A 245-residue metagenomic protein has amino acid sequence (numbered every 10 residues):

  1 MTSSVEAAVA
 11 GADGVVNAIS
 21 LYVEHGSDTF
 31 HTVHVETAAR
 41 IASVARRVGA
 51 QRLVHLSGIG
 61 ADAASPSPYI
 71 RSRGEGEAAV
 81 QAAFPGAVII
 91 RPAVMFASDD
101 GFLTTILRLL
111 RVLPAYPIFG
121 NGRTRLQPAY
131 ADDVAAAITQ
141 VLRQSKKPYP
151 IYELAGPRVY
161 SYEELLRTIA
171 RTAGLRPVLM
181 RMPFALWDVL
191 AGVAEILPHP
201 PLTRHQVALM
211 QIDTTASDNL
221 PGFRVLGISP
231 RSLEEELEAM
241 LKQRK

Functional and structural regions predicted by a protein language model:
M1-R40, V44-V48, I59-A63: NAD(P)H-binding glycine-rich loop region in Rossmannoid oxidoreductase-like domains and their noncatalytic homologs
T2, E6, A39-A42, A131-T139 (+1 more regions): Short, amphipathic alpha-helical "lid/cap" segments that border enzyme active or binding sites
A10, R46-R47, R111, L142-K146 (+1 more regions): Residue-level signal for alpha-helix termini/capping positions
A18-I19, L53-I59, I90-P92: SDR active-site strand-loop-helix element
R47-R52, F84-P85: A short helix->loop->beta-strand "cap" motif at the edges of active sites that frequently abuts
A63-L175: Oxidoreductase cofactor-interface core, primarily capturing Rossmann-like NAD(P)-dependent enzymes
Q140-H205, A216-K245: Mid/C-terminal beta-alpha module of Rossmann-like enzyme folds, strongest in SDR-family dehydrogenases/epimerases
M210-T215: N-terminal, intrinsically disordered low-complexity tails/presequences enriched in Lys/Ser/Pro and small residues
